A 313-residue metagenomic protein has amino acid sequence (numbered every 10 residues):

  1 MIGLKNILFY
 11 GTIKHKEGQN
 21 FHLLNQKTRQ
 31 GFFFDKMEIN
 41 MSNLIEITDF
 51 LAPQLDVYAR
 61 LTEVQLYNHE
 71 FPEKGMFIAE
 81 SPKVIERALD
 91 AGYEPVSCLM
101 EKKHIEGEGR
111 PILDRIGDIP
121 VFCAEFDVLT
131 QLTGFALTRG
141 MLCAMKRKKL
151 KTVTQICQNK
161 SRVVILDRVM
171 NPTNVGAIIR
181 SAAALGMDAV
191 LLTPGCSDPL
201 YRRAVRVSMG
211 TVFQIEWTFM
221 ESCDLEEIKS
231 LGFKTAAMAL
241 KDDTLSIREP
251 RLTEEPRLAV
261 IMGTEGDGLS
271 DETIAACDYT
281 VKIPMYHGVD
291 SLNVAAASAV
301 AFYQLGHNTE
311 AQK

Functional and structural regions predicted by a protein language model:
F9-T12, F33-N40: Short, positively charged and aromatic/hydrophobic N-terminal segments
N40-K102, S197: Boundary-proximal intrinsically disordered activation/regulatory segments immediately upstream of a helical core
I47, F77, D167-R168, T193-P194 (+2 more regions): Glycine- and other small-residue-rich loops at beta-strand/loop junctions that grip anionic moieties
D90, F122, K149-D243: RNA substrate-binding interface of SAM-dependent RNA methyltransferases
G107-D118, T273: Short, aromatic/basic amphipathic alpha-helical patches
G117-G134: A glycine-rich helix N-cap at a beta->alpha junction
M141-C143, A183-L185, P194-F213, D271-K313: Structured adenosyl-cofactor binding patch, chiefly the S-adenosyl-L-methionine
A237-V289: Active-site/ligand-binding-proximal alpha/beta "capping" segment
